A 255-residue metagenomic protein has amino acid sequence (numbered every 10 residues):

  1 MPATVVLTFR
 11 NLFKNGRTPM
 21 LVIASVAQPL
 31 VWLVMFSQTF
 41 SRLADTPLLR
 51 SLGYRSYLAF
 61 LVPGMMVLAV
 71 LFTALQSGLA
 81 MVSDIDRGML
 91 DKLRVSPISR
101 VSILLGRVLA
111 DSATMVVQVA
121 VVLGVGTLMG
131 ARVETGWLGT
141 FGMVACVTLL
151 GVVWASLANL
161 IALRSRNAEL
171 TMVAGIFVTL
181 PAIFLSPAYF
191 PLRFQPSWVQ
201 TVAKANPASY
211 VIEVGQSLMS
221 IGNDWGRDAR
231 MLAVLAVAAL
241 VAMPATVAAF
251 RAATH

Functional and structural regions predicted by a protein language model:
M1-Q28: Aromatic- and glycine-rich beta-strand/loop motifs that create alpha-glucan
M1-T8, W154, W198-S209: Short, membrane-interfacial amphipathic segments enriched in basic
K14, L48-S51, I183-V241: Membrane-interfacial helix-loop-helix junctions in multi-pass membrane proteins
P19-M20, A59, V101, E169 (+1 more regions): Residues that define the loop-to-transmembrane-helix transition and helix capping in multi-pass membrane transporters
V31-Q38, R55-M129, L150, A158-N159 (+2 more regions): Hydrophobic alpha-helical transmembrane segments of multi-pass membrane transport proteins
Q38-A44, A162-A205: Transmembrane helix segments
R100-L180, W225-V247: Alpha-helical transmembrane segments and their short interhelical loops
A249-H255: Short cytosolic juxtamembrane segments of multi-pass membrane proteins
